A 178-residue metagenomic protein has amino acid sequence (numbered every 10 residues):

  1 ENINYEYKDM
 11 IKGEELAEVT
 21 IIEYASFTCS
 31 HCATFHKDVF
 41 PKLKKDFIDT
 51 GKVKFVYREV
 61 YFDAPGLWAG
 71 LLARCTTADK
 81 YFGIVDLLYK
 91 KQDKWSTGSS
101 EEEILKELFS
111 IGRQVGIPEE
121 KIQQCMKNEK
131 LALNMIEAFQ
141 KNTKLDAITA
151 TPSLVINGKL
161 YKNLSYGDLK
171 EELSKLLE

Functional and structural regions predicted by a protein language model:
E1-D63, I136-L145, L177-E178: Extracytoplasmic thiol/disulfide redox context detector
Y7-K8, W68, I122: Glycine-rich, flexible loop/turn motifs
E15, T34, G98, C125 (+2 more regions): Charge-dense, low-complexity intrinsically disordered segments
A25-F27, A33-R113: Structural alpha/beta surface segment adjacent to cysteine/selenocysteine redox centers across thiol/disulfide enzymes
S26, S110-E178: C-terminal cap of thioredoxin/glutaredoxin-like
